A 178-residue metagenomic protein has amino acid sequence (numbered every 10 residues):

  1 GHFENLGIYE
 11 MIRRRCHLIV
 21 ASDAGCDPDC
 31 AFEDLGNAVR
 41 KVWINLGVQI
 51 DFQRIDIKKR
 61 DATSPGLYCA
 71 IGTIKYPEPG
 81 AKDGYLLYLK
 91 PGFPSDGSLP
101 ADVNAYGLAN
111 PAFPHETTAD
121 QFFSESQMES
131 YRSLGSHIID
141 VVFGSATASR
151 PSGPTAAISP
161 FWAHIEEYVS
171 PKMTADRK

Functional and structural regions predicted by a protein language model:
G1-K178: Catalytic domains of lipid- and phosphate-ester/thioester hydrolases
